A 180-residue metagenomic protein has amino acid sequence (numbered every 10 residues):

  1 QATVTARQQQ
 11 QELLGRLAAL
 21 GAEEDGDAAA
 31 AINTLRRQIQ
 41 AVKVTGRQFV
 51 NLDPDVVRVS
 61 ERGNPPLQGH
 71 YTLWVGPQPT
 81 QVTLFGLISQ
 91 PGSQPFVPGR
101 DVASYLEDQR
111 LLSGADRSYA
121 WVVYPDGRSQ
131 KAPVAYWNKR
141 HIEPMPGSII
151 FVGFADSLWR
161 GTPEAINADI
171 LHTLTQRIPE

Functional and structural regions predicted by a protein language model:
Q1-E180: Ser/Thr/Pro/Gly-biased, low-complexity, turn-/loop-rich segments that often occur immediately after N-terminal
